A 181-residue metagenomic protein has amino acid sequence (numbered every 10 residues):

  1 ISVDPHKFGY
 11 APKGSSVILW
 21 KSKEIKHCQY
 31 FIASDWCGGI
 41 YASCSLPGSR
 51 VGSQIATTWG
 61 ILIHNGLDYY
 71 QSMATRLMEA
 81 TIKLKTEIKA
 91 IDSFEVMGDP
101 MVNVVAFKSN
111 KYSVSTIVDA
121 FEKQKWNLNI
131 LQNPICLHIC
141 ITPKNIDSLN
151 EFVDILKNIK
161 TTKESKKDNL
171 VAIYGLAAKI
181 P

Functional and structural regions predicted by a protein language model:
S2-V102, F107-N110, K179-P181: Active-site C-terminal subdomain of aminotransferase-like
D68-A74, M78-K85, K89-D92, V102 (+1 more regions): Non-catalytic terminal extensions of PLP-dependent enzymes
